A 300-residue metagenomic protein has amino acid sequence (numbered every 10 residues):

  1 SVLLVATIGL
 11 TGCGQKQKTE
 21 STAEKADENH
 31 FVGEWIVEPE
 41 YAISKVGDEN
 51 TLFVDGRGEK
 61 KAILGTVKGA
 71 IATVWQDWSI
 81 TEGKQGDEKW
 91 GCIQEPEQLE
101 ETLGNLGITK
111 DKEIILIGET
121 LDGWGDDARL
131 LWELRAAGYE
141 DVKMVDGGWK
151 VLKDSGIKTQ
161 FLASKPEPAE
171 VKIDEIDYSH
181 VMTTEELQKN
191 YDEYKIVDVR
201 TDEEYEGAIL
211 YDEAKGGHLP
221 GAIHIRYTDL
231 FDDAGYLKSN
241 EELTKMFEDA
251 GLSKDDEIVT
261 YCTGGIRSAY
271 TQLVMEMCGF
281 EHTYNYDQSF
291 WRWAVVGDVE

Functional and structural regions predicted by a protein language model:
G9-G12: C-terminal motif of bacterial Sec signal peptides marking the signal peptidase cleavage site
Q17-N29, I93-E186, R267-T283, Q288-S289: Thiolate-centered catalytic microenvironments shared by cysteine-dependent enzyme domains
A23-E59: N-terminal module-boundary/linker segments of secreted carbohydrate-active enzymes
E28-E38, W149-P220, D298-E300: Active-site neighborhoods of enzymes that stabilize oxyanions during catalysis
T51-N105: N-terminal carbohydrate-binding/catalytic regions of secreted carbohydrate-active enzymes
L52-D55, A70-V74, K112-G118, K143-M144 (+4 more regions): Structural recognition of the beta-strand scaffold that forms the well-ordered cores of secreted hydrolase catalytic
G58-K61, Q76-I80, T120-W124, W149-L152 (+4 more regions): Solvent-exposed loop/turn segments at secondary-structure junctions within structured extracellular/periplasmic domains
E82-K112, Y227-I258: Helix-loop module immediately N-terminal to the HCX5R catalytic loop in PTP-like cysteine phosphatase domains
